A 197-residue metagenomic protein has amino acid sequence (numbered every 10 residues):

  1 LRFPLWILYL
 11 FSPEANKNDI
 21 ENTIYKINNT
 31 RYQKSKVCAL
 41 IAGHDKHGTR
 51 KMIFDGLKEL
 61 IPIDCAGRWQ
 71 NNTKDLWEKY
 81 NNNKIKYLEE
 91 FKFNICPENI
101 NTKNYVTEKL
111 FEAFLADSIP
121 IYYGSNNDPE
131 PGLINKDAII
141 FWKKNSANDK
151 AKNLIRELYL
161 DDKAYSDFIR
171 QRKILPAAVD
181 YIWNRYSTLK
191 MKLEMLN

Functional and structural regions predicted by a protein language model:
L1-C96, I100-N197: Pol beta-like nucleotidyltransferase catalytic core
